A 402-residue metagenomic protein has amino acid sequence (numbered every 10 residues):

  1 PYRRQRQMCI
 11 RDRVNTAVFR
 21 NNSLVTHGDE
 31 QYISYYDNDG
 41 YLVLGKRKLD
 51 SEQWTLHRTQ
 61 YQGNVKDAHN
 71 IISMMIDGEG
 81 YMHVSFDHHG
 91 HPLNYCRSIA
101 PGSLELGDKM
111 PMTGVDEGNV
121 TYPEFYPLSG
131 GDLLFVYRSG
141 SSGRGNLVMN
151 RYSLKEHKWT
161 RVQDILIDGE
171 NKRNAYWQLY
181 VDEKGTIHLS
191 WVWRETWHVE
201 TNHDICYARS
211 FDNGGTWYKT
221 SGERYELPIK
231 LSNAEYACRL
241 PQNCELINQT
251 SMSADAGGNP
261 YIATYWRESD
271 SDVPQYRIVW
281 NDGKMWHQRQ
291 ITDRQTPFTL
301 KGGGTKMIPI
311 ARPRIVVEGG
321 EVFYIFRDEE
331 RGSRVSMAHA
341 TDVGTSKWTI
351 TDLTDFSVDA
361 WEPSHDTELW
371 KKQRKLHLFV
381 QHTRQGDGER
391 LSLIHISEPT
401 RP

Functional and structural regions predicted by a protein language model:
P1-R6, I10, I394-P402: Single conserved hydrophobic/aromatic residue that forms the stacking wall/gate of nucleotide- or nucleobase-binding
R11-L42: Beta-strand-rich domains and repeat architectures in extracellular enzymes and scaffolds, especially beta-propellers
R13-N22, H69-S73, R173-D182, A234-D255 (+2 more regions): Signature of short aromatic-glycine-proline-rich micro-motifs recurring in repeat-based ectodomains
G28-I33, E79-V84, G130-F135, G185-L189 (+3 more regions): Entry beta-strands of beta-propeller and related beta-repeat scaffolds
D39-G45, G90-S98, G143-N150, W197-C206 (+4 more regions): Structural motif
E52-G90, D116: Blade-loop segments of beta-propeller domains
Q60-N64, I165-G169, T220-C244, R289-K306 (+1 more regions): Surface-exposed loop and turn segments in beta-propeller and other repeat-based domains that flank or scaffold
S98-D132, S139, R161-Q178: Asp-box/WD-like beta-propeller blade repeats and closely related beta-sheet repeat scaffolds
